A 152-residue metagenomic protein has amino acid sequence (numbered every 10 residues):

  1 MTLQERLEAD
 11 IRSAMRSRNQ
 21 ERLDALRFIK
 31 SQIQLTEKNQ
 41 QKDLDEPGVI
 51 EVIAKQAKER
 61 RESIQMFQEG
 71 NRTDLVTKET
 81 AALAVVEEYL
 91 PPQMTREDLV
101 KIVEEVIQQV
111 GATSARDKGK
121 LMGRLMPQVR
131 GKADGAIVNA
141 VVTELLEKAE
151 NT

Functional and structural regions predicted by a protein language model:
M1-T152: Charged, compositionally biased, marginally structured helical/coil segments
